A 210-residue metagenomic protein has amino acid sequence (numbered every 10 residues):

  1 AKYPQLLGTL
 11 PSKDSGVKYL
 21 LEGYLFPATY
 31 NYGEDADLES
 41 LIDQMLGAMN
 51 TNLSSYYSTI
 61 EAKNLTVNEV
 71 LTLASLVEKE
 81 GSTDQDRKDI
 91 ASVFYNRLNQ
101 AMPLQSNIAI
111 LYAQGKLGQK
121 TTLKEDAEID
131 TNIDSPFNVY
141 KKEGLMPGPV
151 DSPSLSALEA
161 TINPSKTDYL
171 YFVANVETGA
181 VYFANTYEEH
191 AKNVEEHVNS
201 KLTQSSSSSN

Functional and structural regions predicted by a protein language model:
K2-N210: Bacterial extracytoplasmic/cell-wall-associated proteins, especially those involved in peptidoglycan
